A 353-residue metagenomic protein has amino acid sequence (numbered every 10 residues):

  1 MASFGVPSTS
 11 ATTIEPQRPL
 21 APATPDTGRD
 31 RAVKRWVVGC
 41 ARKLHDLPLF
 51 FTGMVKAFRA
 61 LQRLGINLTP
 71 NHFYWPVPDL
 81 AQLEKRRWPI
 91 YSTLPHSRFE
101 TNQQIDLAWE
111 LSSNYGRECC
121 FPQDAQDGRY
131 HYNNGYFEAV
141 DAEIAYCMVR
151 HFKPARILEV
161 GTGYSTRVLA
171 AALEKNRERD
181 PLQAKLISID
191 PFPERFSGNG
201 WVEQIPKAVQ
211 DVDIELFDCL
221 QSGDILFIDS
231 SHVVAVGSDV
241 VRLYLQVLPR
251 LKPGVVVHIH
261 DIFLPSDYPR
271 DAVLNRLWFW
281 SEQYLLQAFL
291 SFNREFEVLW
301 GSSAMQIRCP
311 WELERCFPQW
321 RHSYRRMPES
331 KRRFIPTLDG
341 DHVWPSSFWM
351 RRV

Functional and structural regions predicted by a protein language model:
A2-L158, Y164-H258, I262-V353: A short alpha-helical cap/connector motif
